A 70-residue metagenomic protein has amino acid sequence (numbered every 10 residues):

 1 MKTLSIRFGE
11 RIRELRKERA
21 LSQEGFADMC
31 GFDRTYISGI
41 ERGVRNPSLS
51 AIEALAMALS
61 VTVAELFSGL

Functional and structural regions predicted by a protein language model:
M1-E18: A short, Lys/Arg-rich alpha-helix, primarily the initiator
E10, A20-L21, P47-S50: Residue-level signal for the short linker/turn that defines the boundary of a DNA-recognition helix
R13, E24, E53: Residues within the helices of the helix-turn-helix
R16, A27, A56: The alpha-helix within a helix-turn-helix
A20-G39: Short alpha-helical DNA-recognition segment
S50-E65: DNA major-groove recognition helix of helix-turn-helix/homeodomain DNA-binding modules
F67-L70: Short amphipathic recognition helices of helix-turn-helix/homeodomain-type DNA-binding modules
